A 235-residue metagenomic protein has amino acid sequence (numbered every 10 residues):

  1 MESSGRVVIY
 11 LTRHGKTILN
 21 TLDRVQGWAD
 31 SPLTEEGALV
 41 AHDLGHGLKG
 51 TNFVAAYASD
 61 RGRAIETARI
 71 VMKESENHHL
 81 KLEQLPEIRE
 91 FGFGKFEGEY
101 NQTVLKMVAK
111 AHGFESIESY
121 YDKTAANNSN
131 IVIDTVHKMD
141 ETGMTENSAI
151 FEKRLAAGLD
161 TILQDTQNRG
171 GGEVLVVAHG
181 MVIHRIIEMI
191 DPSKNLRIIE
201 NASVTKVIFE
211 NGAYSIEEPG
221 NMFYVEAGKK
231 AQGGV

Functional and structural regions predicted by a protein language model:
M1-F53, R61-G62, R69-K73, N77 (+2 more regions): An N-terminal RHG(E/S)-centered segment typical of histidine phosphatases
M1-V7, F91-T103, Q164-G172, H184-V235: Acidic, low-complexity terminal tails and accessory targeting/binding regions of phosphate-metabolizing enzymes
S3-S4, G45-Y121: Phosphate-coordination/substrate-recognition cap region in phosphate-metabolizing enzymes
V8-T12, Y57, E83, R169-A178: Beta-strand elements within well-structured catalytic alpha/beta cores of enzymes that handle phosphate/sulfate esters
T17, V182-I183: Short active-site segment of divalent metal-dependent hydrolases/proteases that encodes the spacing between
T34, A38, R61, Y121-D122 (+1 more regions): Amphipathic, non-transmembrane alpha-helical scaffold segments
A111-I150: Short glycine/proline- and acidic residue-enriched helix-loop micro-motifs that form flexible lids or anion-recognition
K138-R169: A mid-sequence, solvent-exposed acidic-amphipathic segment
